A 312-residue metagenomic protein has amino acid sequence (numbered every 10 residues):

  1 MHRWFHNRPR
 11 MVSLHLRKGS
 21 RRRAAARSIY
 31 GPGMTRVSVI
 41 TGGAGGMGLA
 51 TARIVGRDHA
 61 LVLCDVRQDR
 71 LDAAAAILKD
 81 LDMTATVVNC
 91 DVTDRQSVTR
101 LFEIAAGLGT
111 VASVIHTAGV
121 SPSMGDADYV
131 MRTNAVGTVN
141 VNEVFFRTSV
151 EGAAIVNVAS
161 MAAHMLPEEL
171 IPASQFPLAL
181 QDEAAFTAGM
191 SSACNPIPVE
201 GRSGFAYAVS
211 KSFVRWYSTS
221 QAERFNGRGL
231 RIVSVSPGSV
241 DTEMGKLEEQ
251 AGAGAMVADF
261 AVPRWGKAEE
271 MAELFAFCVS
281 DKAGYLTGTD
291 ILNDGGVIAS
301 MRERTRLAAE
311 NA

Functional and structural regions predicted by a protein language model:
A44-G45: Conserved glycine-rich cofactor-binding loop
D58-A73: Conserved glycine-rich Rossmann-like NAD(P)H-binding loop of the short-chain dehydrogenase/reductase
L78-Q96: Rossmann-fold cofactor-recognition segment
P122-M124, A154-G227, S239: Catalytic loop of short-chain dehydrogenase/reductase
N140, V199, A206-Y207, S212-R215 (+3 more regions): C-terminal helical subdomain
N226, R231, L286-G288: Short, small/polar-rich loop/turn modules that mediate ligand/substrate recognition or access, typified
T287-A312: Short C-terminal tail/terminal secondary-structure segment of NAD(P)H-dependent dehydrogenase/reductase domains
